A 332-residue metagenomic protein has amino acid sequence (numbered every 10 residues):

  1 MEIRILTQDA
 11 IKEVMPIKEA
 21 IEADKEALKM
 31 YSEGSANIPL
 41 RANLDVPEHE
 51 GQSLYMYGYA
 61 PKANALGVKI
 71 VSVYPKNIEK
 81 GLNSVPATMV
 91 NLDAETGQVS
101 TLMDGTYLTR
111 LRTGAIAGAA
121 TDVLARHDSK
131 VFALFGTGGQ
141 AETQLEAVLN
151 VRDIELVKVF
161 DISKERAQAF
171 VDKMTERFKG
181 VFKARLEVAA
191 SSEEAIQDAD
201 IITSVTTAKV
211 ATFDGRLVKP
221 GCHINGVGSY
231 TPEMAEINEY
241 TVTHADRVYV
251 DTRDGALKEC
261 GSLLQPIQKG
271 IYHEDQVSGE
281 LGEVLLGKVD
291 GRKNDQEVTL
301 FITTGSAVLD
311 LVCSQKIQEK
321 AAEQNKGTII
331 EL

Functional and structural regions predicted by a protein language model:
M1-R110, G118, D128, G279 (+2 more regions): N-terminal ligand-binding/catalytic initiation module
L124-V131, D153, K219-P220: Short helix-loop-beta connector
V131-A133, T299: Conserved beta-strand elements of the Class I
T137-G138: Glycine-rich Rossmann-fold phosphate-binding loop(s) that bind the pyrophosphate of adenine dinucleotide cofactors
A141-E142: N-terminal Rossmann-fold NAD(P) dinucleotide-binding loop
V151-F178: NAD(P)-binding Rossmann-fold cofactor-contacting core
G180-P266, I271: Rossmann-like adenosine-cofactor binding region
A235-L332: Adenosine-phosphate binding glycine-rich loop
